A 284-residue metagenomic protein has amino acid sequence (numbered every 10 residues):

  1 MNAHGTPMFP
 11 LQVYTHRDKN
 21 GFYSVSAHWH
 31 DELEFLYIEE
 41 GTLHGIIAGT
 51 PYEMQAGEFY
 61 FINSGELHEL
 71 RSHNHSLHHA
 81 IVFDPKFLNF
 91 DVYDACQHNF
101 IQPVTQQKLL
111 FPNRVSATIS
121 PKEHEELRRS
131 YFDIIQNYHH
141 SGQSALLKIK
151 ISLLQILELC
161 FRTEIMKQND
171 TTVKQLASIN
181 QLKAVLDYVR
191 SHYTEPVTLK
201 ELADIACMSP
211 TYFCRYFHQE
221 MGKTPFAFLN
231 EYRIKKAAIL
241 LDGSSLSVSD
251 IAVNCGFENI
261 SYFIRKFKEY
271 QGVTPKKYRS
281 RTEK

Functional and structural regions predicted by a protein language model:
M1-H16, L67-Q136: A hydrophobic/aromatic-rich effector-binding and dimerization subdomain of bacterial HTH-type transcriptional regulators
V13-W29: Conserved short histidine dyad/triad with adjacent acidic residue
H28-G45: Short, conserved beta-strand element in jelly-roll/cupin
E39, R128-H139, L186, R190-Y193 (+1 more regions): Regular secondary-structure segments
G49-S64: Short acidic-glycine-tyrosine-enriched beta hairpin
Q106, V115-V173, A177-N180, A184: An amphipathic alpha-helical interaction segment
E158-I165, A184-K235, G243-L246, D250-R281: Basic/polar phosphate-binding segments, predominantly the helix-turn-helix DNA-binding elements of transcriptional
